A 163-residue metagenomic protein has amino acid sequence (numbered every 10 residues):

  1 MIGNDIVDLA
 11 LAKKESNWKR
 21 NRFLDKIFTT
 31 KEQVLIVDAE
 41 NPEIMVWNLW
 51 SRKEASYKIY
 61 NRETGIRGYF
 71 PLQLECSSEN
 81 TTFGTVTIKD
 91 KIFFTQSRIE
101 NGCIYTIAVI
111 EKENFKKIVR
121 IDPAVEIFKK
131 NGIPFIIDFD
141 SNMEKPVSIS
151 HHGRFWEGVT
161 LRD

Functional and structural regions predicted by a protein language model:
M1-D163: Core catalytic alpha/beta fold that binds nucleotide/phospho-ligands
